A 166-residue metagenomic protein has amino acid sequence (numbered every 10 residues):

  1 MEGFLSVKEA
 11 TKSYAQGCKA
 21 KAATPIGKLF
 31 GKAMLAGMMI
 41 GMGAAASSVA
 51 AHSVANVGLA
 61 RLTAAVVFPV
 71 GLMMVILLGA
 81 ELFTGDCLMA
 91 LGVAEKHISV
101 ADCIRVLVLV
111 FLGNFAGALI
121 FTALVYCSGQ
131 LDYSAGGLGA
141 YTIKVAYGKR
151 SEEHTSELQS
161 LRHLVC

Functional and structural regions predicted by a protein language model:
M1-E152, S156: Alpha-helical transmembrane segments and their helix-helix packing motifs
E153-C166: Single conserved hydrophobic/aromatic residue that forms the stacking wall/gate of nucleotide- or nucleobase-binding
